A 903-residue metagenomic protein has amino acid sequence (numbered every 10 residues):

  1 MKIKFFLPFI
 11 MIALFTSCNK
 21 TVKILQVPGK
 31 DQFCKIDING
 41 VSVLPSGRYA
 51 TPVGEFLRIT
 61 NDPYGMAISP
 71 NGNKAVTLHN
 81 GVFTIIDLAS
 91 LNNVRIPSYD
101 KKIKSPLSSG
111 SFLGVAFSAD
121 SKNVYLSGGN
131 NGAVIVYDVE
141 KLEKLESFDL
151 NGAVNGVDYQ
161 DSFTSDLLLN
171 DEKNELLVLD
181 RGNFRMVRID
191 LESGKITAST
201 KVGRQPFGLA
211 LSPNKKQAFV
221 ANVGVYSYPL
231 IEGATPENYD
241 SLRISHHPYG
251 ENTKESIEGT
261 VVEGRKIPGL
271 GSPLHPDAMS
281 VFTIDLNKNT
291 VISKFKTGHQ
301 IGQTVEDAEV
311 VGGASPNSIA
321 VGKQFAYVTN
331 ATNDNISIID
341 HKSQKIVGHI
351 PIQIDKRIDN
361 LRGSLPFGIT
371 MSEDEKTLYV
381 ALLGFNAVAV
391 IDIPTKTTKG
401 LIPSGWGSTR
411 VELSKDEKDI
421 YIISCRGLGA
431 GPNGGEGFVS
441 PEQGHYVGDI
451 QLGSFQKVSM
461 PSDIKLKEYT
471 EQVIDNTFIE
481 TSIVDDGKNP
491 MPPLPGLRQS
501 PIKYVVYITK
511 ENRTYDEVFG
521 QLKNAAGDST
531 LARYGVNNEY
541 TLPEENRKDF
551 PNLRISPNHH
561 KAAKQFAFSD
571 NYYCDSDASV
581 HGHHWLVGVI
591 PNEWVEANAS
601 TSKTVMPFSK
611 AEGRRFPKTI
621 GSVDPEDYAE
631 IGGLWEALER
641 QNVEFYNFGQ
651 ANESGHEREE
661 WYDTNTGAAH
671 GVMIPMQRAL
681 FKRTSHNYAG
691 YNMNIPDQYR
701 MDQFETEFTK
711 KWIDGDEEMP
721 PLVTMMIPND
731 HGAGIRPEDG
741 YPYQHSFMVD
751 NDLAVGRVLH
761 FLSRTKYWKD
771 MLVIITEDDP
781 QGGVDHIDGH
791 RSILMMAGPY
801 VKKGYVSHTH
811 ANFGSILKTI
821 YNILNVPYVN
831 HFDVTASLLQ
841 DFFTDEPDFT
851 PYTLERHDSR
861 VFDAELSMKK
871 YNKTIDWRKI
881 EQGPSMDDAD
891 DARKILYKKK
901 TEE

Functional and structural regions predicted by a protein language model:
K23-V53, P276-A278, E468-E480: Blade/loop signatures of beta-propeller domains
L25-C34, A221-A278, C425-I450: Short, conserved, GDST-rich strand-edge loop motifs in beta-rich repeat architectures
E55, P97-L107, E146-Y159, T290-V311 (+2 more regions): Surface-exposed loop and turn segments in beta-propeller and other repeat-based domains that flank or scaffold
P70-N71, A119-D120, N170-K173, P213-K215 (+3 more regions): Residue-level detector of Asp-centered blade-edge/turn motifs that repeat once per structural unit in beta-propeller
D87-L91, V139-L142, D190-G194, L286-N289 (+3 more regions): Short loop/turn segments that connect beta-strands within beta-propeller blades
K467-E903: N-terminal pro-sequences and low-complexity stem/linker regions of secreted or lumenal proteins
